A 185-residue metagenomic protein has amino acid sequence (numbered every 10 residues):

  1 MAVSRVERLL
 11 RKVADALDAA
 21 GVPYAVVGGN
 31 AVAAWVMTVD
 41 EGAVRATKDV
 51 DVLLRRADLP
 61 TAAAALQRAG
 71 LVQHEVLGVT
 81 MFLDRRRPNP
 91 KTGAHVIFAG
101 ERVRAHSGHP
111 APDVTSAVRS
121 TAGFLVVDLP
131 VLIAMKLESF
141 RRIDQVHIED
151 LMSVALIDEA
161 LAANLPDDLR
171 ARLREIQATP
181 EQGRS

Functional and structural regions predicted by a protein language model:
M1-S185: Compositionally biased terminal segments of proteins
